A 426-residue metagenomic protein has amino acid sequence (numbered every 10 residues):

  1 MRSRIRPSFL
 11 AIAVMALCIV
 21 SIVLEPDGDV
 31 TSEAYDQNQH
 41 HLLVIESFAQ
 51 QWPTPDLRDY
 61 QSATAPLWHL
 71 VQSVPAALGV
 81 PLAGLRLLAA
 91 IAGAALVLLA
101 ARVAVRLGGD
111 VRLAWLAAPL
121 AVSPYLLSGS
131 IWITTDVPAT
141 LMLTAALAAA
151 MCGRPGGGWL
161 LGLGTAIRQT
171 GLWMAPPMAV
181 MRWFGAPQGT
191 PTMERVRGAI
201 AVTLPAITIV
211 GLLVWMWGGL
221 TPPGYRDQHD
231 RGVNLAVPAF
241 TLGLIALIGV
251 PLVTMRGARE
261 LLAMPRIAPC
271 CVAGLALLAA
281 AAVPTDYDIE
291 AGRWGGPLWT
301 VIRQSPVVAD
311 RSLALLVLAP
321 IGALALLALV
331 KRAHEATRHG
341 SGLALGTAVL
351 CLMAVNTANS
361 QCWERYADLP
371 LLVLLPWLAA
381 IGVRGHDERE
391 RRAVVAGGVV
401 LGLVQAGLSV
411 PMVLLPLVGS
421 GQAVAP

Functional and structural regions predicted by a protein language model:
M1-L24, V105-R106, M264-G274, H339-L345 (+1 more regions): Start-transfer (signal-anchor) and selected internal transmembrane alpha helices of multi-pass inner/ER membrane
R4-D36, A206-W215, A273-T285, M353-N356 (+1 more regions): Transmembrane signal-anchor helices characteristic of membrane glycosylation enzymes that use polyprenol
P26-D36, Q50-A76, L82-A83: Membrane-proximal lumenal/periplasmic loop motifs of glycosylation machinery
A83, L87-G108, A145: Transmembrane-helix motifs of polytopic, lipid-linked glycan transferases
L99-R102, P119-L120, P138-G157, L161 (+3 more regions): Specific aromatic-rich, kink-prone transmembrane helix
L116-A117, T144-L147, P155-Q169, M174-V180 (+2 more regions): Membrane-interface alpha helices of multi-pass inner-membrane proteins
S128-P138, W363-E364: Short acidic/glycine- and proline-prone juxtamembrane loop motifs at membrane-interface regions of multi-pass membrane
G171-V301, G407-G419, A425: Membrane-lumen/periplasm interface segments of specific transmembrane helices in polyprenyl phosphate-linked
